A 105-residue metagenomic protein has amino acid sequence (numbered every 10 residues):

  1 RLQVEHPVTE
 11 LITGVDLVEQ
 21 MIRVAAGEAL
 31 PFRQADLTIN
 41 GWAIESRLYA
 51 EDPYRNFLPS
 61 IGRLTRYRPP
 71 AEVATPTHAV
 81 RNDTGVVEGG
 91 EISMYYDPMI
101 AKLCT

Functional and structural regions predicted by a protein language model:
R1-T105: ATP-dependent carboxylate activation and anion-phosphoryl transfer catalytic cores that bind Mg-ATP to form
